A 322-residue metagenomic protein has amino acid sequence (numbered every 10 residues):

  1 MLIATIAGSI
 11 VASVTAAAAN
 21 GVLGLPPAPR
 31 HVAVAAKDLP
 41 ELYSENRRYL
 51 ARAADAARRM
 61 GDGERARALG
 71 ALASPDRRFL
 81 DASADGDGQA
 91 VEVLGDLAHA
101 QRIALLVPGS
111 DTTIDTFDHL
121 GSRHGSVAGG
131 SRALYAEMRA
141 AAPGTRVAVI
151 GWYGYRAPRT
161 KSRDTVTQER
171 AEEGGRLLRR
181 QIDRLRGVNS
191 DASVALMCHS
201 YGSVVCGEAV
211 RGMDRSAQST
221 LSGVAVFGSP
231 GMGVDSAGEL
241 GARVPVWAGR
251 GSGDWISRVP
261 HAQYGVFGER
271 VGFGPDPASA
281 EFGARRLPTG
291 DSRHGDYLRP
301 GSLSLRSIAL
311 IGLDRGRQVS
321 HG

Functional and structural regions predicted by a protein language model:
M1-S126, R317-G322: Flexible, membrane-associating and regulatory peripheral segments of lipid-active enzymes
L2-N20, V107, G151-G154, G175 (+3 more regions): Hydrophobic alpha-helical membrane segments, chiefly transmembrane helices and signal peptide h-regions, characterized
A66, L80-A82, T160, H199 (+1 more regions): Amphipathic, alpha-helical segments enriched in basic
G86, Y201, G228: Short, glycine/acidic-rich beta->alpha junctions
L97, G109-R176, V188-A192, G212-G322: Lipolytic serine-hydrolase domain surface
L177, Q181-L185: Mechanochemical coupling/switch segment within NTP-driven translocation systems
M197-C206: Gly/Ala-rich beta-loop-alpha elbow adjacent to hydrolase catalytic centers
G207-R211: Short, hydrophobic alpha-helix immediately C-terminal to the catalytic nucleophile
